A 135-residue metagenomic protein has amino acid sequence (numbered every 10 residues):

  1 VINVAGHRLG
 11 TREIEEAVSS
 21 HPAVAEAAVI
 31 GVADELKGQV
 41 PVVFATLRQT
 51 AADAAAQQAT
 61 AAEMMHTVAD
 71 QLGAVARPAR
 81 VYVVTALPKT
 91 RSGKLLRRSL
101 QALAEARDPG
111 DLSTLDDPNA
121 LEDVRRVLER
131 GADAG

Functional and structural regions predicted by a protein language model:
V1-A76, T85-A86, G93-L95, S99-A102 (+2 more regions): AMP-binding/adenylate-forming catalytic core of the ANL superfamily
D123-G135: A cross-kingdom feature marking charged/low-complexity
